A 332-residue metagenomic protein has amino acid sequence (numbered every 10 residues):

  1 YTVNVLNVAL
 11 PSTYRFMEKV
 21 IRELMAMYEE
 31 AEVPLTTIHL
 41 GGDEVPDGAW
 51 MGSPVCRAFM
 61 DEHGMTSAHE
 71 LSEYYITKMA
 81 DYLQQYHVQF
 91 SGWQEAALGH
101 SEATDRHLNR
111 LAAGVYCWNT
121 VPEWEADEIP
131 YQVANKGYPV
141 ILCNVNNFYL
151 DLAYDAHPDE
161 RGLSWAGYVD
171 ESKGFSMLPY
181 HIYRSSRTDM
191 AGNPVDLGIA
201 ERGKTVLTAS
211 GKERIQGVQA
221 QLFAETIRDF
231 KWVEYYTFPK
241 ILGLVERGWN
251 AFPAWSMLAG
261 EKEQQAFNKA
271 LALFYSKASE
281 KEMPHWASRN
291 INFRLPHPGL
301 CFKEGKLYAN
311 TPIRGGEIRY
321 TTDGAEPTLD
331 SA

Functional and structural regions predicted by a protein language model:
T2-G114, W118-G137: Active-site neighborhood of glycoside hydrolase catalytic domains
E30-P34, Q89, N250-A254, E280-S288: Intrinsically disordered or highly flexible coil/loop and linker segments, enriched in small and charged/polar residues
G42-D43, Q221, T322-D323: Short loop/turn segments at strand-loop or loop-helix junctions that form parts of catalytic or ligand-binding pockets
G48, E123, T226-R228, E317 (+1 more regions): Residue-level signal for secondary-structure boundary sites
G92, L98-M257, Q264: Conserved alpha/beta catalytic core and glycan-binding cleft of carbohydrate-active enzymes
E261-A332: Short, compositionally stereotyped local motifs that mark structural "simplifiers"
